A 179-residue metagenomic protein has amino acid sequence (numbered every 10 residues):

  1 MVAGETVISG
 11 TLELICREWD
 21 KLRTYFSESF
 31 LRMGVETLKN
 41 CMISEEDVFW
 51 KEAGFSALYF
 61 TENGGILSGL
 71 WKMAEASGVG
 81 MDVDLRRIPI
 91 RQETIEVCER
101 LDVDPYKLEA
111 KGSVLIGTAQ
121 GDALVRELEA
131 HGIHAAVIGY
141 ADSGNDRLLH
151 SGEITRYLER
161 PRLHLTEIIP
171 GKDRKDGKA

Functional and structural regions predicted by a protein language model:
M1-E36: Phosphate/diphosphate-binding glycine-rich loops and adjacent basic-rich segments that engage nucleotide
M1-G4, E109, G117, G139: Short beta-strand segments
T11-I15, L70-W71, R147-S151: Short acidic, glycine/serine/threonine-rich loops at helix termini
C16-D20, W71-G78, C98-L101, R126-H134: Short, solvent-exposed amphipathic alpha-helical segments in soluble enzyme and RNA/protein-processing domains
G34-E109: Active-site-proximal betaalpha loop/short-helix elements that scaffold phosphoryl/nucleotidyl transfer chemistry
T61-E62, G80-P89, K107-E109, V125-G152: Beta-strand->loop->alpha-helix junctions that form or flank phosphate-binding loops in nucleotide-handling enzymes
G117-A123: Helix N-cap motif at beta-to-alpha junctions
H131-A179: Acidic, Ser/Thr/Pro-rich beta/coil linker or hinge segments at domain junctions
